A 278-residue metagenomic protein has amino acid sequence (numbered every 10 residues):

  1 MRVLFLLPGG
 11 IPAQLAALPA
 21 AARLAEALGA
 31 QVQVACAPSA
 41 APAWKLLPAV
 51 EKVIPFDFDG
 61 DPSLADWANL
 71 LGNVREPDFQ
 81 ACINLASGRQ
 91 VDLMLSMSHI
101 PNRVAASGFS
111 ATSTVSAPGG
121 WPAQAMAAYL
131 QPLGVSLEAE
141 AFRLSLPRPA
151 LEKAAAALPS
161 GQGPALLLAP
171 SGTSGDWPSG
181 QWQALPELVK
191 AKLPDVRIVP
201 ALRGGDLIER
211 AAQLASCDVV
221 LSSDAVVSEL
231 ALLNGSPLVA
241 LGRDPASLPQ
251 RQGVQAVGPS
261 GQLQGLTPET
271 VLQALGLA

Functional and structural regions predicted by a protein language model:
M1, D78, L151-L166: Nucleotide-sugar donor-binding and catalytic loop/hinge architecture of NDP-sugar-dependent glycosyltransferases
F5-L18, A43, T173-P178: A short, glycine/small-residue-rich beta-strand->loop->alpha-helix junction that serves as a flexible
A13-L28, W182-P186: Histidine-anchored nucleotide/phosphate-binding helix
A30-L64, A256-G258: Conserved nucleotide-sugar phosphate-binding/catalytic loop shared by glycosyltransferases and other
I54-R143, P245-L248, G253-Q255: Conserved nucleotide-diphosphate donor binding/catalytic pocket of glycan-assembly enzymes
A68, D176-A246: Donor-binding and catalytic core of enzymes assembling or modifying cell-surface/extracellular glycoconjugates
A105-A106, S116-G120, L232-A278: Nucleotide-sugar donor-binding patch of glycosyltransferase catalytic domains
Y129, P186-L207, G253-A278: Extended, non-globular alpha-helical segments
